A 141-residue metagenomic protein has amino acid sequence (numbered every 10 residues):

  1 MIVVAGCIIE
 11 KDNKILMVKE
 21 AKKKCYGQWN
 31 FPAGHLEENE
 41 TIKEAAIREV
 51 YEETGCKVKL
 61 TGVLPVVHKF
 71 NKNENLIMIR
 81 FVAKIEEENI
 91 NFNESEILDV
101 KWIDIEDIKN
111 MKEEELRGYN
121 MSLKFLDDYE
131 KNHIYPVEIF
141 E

Functional and structural regions predicted by a protein language model:
M1-I15, P32: Conserved N-terminal beta-strand and adjoining loop/helix that marks the start of the Nudix/MutT-like hydrolase domain
C7, V63, F81-A83: A structural signal for short, well-ordered beta-strand segments
I9-E10, M17, A83, W102: Conserved hydrophobic "DFG−1" position in protein kinase catalytic cores
A21: Ligand/cofactor pocket segment of small-molecule handling proteins
K24-G27: A conserved beta-turn-beta hairpin within the catalytic core of GNAT-like acetyltransferases that forms part
L36-K59, F70-G118, E141: Unchanged
L64-F70: Short, solvent-exposed loop/turn elements at beta->coil junctions and helix N-caps that rim active or binding pockets
S122-E141: Charged phosphate-binding loop/patch that engages nucleotide di/tri-phosphates or the phosphate backbone of nucleic
